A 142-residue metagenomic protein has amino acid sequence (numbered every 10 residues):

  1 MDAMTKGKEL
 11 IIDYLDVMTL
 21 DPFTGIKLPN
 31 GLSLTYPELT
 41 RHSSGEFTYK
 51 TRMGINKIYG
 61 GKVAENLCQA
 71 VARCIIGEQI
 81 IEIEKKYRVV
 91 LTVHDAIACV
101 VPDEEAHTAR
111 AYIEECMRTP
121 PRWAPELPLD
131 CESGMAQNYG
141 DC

Functional and structural regions predicted by a protein language model:
M1-C142: Conserved catalytic core of nucleotide polymerization and phosphodiester-bond processing enzymes
